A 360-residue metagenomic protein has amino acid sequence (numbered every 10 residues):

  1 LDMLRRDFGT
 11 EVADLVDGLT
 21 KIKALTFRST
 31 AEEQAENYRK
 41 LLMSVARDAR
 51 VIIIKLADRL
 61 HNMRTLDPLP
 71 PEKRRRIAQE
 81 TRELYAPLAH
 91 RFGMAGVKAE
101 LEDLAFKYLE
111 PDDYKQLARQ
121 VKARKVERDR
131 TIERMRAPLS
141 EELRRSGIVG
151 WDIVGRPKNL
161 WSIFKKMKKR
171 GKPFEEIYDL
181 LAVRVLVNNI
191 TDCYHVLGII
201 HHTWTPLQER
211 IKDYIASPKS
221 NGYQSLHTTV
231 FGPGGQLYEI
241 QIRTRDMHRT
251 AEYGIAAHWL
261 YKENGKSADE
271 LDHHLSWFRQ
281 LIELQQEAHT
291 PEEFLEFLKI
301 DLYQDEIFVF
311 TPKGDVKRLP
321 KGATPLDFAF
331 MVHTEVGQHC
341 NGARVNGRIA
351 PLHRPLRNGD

Functional and structural regions predicted by a protein language model:
L1-V183, V187-Y238, R243-I300, D305 (+1 more regions): Active-site helical microenvironments for divalent-metal-assisted chemistry
E287-D360: Ubiquitin-like/PB1-type beta-grasp interaction modules and other compact soluble beta-rich domains
